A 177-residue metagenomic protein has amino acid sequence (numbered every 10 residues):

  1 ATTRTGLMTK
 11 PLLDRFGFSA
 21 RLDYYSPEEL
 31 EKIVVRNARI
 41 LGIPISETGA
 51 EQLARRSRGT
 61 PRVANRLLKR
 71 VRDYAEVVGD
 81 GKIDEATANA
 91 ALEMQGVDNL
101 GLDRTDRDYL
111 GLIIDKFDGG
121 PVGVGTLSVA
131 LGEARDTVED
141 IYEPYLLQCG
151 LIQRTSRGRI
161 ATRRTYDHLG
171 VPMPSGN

Functional and structural regions predicted by a protein language model:
A1-T3: Structural recognition of the conserved hydrophobic beta-strand(s) that form the central parallel beta-sheet of P-loop
M8-R55, N65-R66: Conserved AAA+ ATPase core "coupling" helix
K10-L12, R56, D80, N99-L102 (+3 more regions): Replace "in large, NTP-powered and nucleic-acid-processing enzymes" with "in large, NTP-powered factors and other
S46-E47, S57-R72, G81-D84, L102-R104 (+2 more regions): The conserved phosphate-sensing helix
A50, L68, D73-G96, D106 (+1 more regions): Conserved C-terminal helix/linker of AAA+ ATPases
A50-R56, R62-V77, D108-G111, G125-T126 (+1 more regions): C-terminal helical "lid" of AAA+/P-loop NTPase domains
A88, L92-P121: Winged-helix-like regulatory helical subdomains adjacent to P-loop NTPase cores
G111-N177: Terminal-proximal interaction/regulatory segments of ATP-powered molecular machines
